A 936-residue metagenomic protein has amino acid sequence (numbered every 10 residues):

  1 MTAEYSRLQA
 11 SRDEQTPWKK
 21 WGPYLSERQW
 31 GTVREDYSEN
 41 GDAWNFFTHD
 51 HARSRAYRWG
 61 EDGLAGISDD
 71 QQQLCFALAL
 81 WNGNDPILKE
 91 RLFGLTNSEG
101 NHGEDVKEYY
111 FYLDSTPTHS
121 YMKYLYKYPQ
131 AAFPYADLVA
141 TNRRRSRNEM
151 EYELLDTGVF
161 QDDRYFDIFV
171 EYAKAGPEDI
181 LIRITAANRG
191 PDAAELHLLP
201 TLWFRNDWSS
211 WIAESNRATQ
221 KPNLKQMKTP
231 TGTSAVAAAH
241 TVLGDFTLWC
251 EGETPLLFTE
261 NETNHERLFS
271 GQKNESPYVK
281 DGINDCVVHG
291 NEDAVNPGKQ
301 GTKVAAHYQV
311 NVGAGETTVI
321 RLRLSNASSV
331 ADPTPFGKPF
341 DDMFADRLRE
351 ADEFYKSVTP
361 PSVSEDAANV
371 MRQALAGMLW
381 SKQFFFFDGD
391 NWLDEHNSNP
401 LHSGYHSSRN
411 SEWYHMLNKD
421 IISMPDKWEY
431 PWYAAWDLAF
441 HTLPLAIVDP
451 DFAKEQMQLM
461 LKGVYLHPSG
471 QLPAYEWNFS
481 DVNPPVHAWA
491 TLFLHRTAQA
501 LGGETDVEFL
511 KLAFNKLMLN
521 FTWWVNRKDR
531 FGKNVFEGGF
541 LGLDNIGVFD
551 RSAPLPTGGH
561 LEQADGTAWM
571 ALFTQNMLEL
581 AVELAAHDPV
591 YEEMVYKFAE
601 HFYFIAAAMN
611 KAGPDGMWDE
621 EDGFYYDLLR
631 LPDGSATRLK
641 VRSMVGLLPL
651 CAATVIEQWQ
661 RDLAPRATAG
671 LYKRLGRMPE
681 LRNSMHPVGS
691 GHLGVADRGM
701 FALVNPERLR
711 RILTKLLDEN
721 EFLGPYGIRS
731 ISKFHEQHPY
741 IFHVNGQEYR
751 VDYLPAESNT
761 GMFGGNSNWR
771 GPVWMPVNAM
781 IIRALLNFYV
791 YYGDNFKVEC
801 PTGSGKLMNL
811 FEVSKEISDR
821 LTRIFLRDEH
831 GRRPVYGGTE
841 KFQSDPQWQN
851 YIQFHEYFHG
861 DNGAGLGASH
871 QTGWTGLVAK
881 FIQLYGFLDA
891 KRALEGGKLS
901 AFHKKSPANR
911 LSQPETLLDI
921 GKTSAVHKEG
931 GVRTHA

Functional and structural regions predicted by a protein language model:
M1-S54, Q72-L74, A79-A936: Acidic, mature catalytic/reactive cores of soluble proteins
L64: Basic, low-complexity intrinsically disordered segments
S68: Active-site-proximal polar cores
